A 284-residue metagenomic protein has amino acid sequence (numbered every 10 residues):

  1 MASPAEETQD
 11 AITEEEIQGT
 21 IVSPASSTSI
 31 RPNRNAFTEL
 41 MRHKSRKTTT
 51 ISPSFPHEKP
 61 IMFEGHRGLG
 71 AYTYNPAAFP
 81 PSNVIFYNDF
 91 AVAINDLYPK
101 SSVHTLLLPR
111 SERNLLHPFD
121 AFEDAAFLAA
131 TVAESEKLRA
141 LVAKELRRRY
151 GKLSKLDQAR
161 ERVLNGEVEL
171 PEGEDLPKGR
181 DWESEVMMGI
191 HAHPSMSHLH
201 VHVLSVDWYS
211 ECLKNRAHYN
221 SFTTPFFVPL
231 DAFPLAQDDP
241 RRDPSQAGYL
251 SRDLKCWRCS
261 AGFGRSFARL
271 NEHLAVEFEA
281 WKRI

Functional and structural regions predicted by a protein language model:
M1-I284: HIT superfamily nucleotide-processing domains
